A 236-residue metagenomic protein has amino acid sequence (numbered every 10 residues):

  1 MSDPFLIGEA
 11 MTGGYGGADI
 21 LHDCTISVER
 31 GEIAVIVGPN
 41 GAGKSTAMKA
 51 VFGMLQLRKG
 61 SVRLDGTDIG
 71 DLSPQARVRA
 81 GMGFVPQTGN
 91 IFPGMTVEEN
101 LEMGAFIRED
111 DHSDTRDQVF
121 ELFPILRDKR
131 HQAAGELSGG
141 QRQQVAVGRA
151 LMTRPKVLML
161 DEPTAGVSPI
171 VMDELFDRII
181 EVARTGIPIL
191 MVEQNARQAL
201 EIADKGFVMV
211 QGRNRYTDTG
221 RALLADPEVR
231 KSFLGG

Functional and structural regions predicted by a protein language model:
S2-G236: Glycine-rich phosphate-binding loops of nucleotide-dependent enzymes
